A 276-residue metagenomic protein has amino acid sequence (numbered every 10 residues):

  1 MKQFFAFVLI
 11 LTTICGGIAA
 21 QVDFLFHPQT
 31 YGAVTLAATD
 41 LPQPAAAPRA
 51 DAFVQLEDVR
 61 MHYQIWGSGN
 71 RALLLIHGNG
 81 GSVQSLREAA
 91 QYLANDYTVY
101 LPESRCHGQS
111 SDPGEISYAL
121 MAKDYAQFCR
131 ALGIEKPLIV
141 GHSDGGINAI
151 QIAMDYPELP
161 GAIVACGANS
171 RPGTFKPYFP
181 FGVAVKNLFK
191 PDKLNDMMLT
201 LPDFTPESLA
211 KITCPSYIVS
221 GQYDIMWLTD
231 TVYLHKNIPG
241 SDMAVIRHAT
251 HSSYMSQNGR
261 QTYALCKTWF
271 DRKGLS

Functional and structural regions predicted by a protein language model:
V59, Q64-Q109: Conserved HGGG/HGGXW glycine-rich cap/lid loop of the alpha/beta-hydrolase fold
L101-V140: Active-site loop/oxyanion-hole signature of alpha/beta-hydrolase fold enzymes
G141, G145, A149: Gly/Ala-rich beta-loop-alpha elbow adjacent to hydrolase catalytic centers
I150, M154, I163-K190: Flexible "cap/lid" loop of the alpha/beta hydrolase fold
K193-S208: Active-site nucleophile elbow and catalytic-triad environment of alpha/beta-hydrolase enzymes
I212, I218-S220: Short beta-strand/loop motif that positions the catalytic acidic residue of the alpha/beta-hydrolase fold
I225-D230: Conserved alpha/beta-hydrolase "acid-adjacent" motif
H248-S276: Catalytic active-site module of serine/aspartate enzymes centered on a nucleophile-bearing elbow/loop
